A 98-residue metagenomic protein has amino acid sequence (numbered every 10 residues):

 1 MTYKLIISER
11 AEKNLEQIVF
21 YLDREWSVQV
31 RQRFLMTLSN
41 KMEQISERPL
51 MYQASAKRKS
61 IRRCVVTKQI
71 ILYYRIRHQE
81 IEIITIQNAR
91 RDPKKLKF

Functional and structural regions predicted by a protein language model:
M1-R58: Basic, Lys/Arg-enriched alpha-helical interface segments
E9, M36, T67-K68, K95-L96: Intrinsically disordered, low-complexity segments enriched in polar/charged small residues
W26, P49, K68, Q87-R90: Short, well-ordered turn and helix-capping elements at secondary-structure junctions
R31, K41, R62-R63, R75 (+2 more regions): Basic side chains
S39-N40, M51-Q79: Basic/aromatic recognition patch in beta-strand/loop cores that engages polyanionic ligands
E47, V66, F98: Phosphate-coordinating loops and pocket residues in cytosolic domains that bind phosphorylated ligands
I70-I71, R75-F98: Enriched for short, Lys/Arg-rich terminal
